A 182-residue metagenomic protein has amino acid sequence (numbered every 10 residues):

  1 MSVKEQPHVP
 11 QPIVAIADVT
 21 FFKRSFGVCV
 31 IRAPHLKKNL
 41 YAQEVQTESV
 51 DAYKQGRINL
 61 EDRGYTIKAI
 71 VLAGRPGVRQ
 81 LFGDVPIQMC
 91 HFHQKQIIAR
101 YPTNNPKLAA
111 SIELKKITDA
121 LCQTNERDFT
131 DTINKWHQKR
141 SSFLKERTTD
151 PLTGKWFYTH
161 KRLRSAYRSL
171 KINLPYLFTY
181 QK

Functional and structural regions predicted by a protein language model:
M1-V85, R162, S169, N173: RNase H-like nuclease fold core
K4-E5, V9, R32, Q88-I97 (+1 more regions): Short, Lys/Arg-enriched charge-dense amphipathic segments
L36, D62, I87, R100-L108 (+2 more regions): Alpha-helix capping at helix-to-loop junctions
S49-Y53, C90, C122-F129: Intrinsic-disorder/low-complexity, polar/charged segments
Y65, L72-P76, T118-K182: Acidic/histidine-rich catalytic cores and adjacent linkers of DNA breakage/strand-transfer/modification proteins
I70-K115: Conserved beta-strand -> loop -> alpha-helix junction used to position metal-binding or nucleic-acid-contacting
